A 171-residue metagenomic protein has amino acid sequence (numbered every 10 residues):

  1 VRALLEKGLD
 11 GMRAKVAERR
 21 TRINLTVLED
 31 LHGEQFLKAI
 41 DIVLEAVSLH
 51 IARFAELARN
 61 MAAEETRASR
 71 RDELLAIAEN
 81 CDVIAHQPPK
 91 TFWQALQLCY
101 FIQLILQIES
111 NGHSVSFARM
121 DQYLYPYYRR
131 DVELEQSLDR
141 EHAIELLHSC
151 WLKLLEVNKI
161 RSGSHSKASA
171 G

Functional and structural regions predicted by a protein language model:
V1-G171: Catalytic cofactor-binding cores of redox enzymes
